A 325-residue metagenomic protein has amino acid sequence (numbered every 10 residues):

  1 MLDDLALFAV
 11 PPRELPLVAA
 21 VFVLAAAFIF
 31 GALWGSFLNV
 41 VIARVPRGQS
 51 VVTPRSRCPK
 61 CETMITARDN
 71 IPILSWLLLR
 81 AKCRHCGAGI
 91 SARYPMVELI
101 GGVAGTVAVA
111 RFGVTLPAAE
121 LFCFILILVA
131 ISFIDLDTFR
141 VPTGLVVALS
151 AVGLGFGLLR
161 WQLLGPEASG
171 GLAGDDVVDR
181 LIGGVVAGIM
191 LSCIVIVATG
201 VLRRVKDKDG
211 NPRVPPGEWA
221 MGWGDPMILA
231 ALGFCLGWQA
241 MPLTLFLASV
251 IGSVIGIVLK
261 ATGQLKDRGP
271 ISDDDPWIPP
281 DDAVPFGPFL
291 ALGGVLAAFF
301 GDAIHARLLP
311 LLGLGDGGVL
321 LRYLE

Functional and structural regions predicted by a protein language model:
M1-E325: A membrane-topology feature that recognizes alpha-helical transmembrane segments and their immediate juxtamembrane
